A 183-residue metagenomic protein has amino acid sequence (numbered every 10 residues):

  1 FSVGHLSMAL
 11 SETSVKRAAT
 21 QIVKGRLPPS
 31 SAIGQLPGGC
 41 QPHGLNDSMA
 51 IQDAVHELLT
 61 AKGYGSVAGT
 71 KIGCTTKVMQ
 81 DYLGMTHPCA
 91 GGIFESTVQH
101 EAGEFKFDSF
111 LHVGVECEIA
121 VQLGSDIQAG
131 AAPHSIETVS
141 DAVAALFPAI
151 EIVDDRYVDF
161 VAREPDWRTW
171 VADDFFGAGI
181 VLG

Functional and structural regions predicted by a protein language model:
F1-M8: N-terminal mitochondrial targeting presequence
A9-G183: Catalytic-core "active-site belt" of small-molecule-metabolizing enzymes, emphasizing His/Asp/Glu-rich regions
